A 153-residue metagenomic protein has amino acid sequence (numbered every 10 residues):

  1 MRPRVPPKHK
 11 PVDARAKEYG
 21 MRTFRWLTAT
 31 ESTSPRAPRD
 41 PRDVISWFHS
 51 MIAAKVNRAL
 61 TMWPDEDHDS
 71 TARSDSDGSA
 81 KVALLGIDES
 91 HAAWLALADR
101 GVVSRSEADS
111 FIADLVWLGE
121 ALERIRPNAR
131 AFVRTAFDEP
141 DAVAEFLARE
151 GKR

Functional and structural regions predicted by a protein language model:
M1-R153: Amphipathic alpha-helical assembly/interaction segments
